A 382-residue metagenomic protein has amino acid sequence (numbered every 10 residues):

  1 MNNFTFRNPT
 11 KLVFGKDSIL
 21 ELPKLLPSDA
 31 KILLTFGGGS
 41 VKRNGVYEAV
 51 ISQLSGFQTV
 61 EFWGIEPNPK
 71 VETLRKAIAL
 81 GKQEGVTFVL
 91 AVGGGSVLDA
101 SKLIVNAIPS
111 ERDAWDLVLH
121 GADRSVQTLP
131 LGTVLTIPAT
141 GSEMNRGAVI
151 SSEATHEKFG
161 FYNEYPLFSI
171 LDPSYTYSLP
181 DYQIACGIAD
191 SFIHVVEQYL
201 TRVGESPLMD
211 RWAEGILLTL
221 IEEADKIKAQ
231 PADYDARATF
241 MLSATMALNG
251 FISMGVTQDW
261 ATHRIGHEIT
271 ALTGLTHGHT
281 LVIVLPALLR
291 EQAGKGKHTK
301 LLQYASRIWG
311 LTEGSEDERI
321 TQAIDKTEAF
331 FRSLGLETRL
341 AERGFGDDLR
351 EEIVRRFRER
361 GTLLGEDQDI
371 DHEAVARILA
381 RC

Functional and structural regions predicted by a protein language model:
M1-F88, L340: ATP/NTP phosphate-donor binding region
T10, L20, S110-E205, T299-Q303: A glycine/threonine-rich phosphate-anchoring loop and its flanking beta-alpha core in nucleotide/phosphate-binding
I78, V97-E111, M144-N145: Short Gly/Thr/Asp-enriched flexible loops that form oxyanion-binding sites at enzyme active sites
V86-K102, T136-S142, L272-L275: Glycine/serine-rich anion-binding loops at beta->alpha junctions that coordinate negatively charged ligand groups
F192-V196, R237-L248, L285, T327 (+3 more regions): Short alpha-helical scaffolding segments that buttress acidic/His motifs in well-ordered protein cores
R202-T321, D325-K326: Active-site segments that bind and position negatively charged phosphate/pyrophosphate groups
I308-C382: C-terminal charged capping/lid subdomain of soluble metabolic enzymes
